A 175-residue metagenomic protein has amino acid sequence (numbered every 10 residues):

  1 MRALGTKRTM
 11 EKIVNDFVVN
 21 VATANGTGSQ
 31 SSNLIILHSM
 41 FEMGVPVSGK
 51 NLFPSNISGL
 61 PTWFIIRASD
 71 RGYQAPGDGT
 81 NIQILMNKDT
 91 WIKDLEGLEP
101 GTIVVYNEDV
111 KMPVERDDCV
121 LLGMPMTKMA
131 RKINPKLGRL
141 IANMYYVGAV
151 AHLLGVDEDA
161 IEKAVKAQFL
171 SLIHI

Functional and structural regions predicted by a protein language model:
R2-I173: Active-site cofactor/cluster-binding pocket
